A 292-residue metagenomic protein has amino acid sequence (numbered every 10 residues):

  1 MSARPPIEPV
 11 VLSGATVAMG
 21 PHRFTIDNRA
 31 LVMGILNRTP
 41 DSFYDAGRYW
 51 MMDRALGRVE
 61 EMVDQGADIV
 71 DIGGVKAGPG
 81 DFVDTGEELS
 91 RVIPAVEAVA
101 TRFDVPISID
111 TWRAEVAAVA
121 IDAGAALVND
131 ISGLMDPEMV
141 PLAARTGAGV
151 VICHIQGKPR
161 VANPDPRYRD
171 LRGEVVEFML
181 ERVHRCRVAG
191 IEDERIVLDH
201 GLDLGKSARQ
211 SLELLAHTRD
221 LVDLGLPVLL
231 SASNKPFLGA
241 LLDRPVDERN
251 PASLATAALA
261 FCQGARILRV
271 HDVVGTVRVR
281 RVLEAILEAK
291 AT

Functional and structural regions predicted by a protein language model:
M1-S2, R38: Glycine-/small-residue-enriched capping loops at alpha/beta junctions
A3-L12, M19, Y44-R58, A77-P106 (+5 more regions): Active-site-adjacent loop and "lid" segments of alpha/beta metabolic enzymes
T16-V17, P21-T25: Flexible N-terminal pre-Rossmann segment of NAD(P)-dependent oxidoreductases
T25-M52: N-terminal binding-site loop/beta-alpha segment at the start of enzyme catalytic domains that lines or forms
L36, G66, V128: Conserved hydrophobic/aromatic pocket- or pore-lining residues that grip, position, or stack substrates in active sites
G57-G73, Q263-G264: Catalytic domains of carbohydrate-active enzymes, especially glycoside hydrolases
